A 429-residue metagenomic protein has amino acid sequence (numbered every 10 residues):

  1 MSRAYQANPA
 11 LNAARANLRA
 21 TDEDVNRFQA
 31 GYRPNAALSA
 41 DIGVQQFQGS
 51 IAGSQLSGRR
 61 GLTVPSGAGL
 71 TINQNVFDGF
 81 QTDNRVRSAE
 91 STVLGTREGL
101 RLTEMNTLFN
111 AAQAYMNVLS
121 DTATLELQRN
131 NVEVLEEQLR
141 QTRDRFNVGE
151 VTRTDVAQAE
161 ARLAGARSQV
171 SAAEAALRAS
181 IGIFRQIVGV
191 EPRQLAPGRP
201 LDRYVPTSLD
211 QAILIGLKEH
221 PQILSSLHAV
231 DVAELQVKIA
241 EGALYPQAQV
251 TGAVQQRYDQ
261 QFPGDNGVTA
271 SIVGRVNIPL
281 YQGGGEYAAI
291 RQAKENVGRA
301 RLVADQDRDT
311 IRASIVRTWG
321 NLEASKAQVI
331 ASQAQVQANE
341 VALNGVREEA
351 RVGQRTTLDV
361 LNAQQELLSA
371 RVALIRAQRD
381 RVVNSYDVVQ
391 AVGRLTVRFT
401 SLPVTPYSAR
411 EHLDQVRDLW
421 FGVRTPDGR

Functional and structural regions predicted by a protein language model:
M1-D41, F47, N75, P192-V230 (+4 more regions): Bacterial Sec-pathway N-terminal export signals of envelope proteins
A7, A14, N75, T82 (+22 more regions): Amphipathic alpha-helical coiled-coil segments and their boundaries
N12, N35-L62, N73-L102, L224 (+4 more regions): Small/polar (Gly/Ser/Thr/Ala-rich) solvent-exposed segments that form structured loops/beta-strands/short helices used
L18-A20, V25-R27, V86-S88, V93 (+23 more regions): Heptad-repeat amphipathic alpha-helical coiled-coil interaction surface used for oligomerization/assembly
N26, T71, Q236-I239, R275-N277: Outer-membrane beta-barrel architecture
Q46, I375-R429: Acidic, low-complexity, intrinsically disordered peripheral segments
G69-T71, Y115, V273-R275, W319: Membrane-embedded beta-strand positions in outer-membrane beta-barrel channels/transporters
L102-I215, T318-N321, S325, G345-E348 (+4 more regions): Periplasmic alpha-helical coiled-coil/stalk elements that build and connect Gram-negative outer-membrane
